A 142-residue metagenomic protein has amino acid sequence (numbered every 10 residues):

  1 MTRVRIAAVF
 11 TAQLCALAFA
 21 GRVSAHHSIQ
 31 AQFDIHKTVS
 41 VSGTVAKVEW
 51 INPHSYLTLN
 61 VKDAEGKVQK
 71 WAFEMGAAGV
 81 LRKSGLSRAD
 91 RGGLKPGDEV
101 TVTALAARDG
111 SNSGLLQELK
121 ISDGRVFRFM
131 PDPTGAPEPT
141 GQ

Functional and structural regions predicted by a protein language model:
M1-Q13: Bacterial N-terminal signal peptides that target proteins for export
S24-V39: Short boundary/loop segments of OB/S1/cold-shock single-stranded nucleic-acid-binding domains
V41-V45, E99: Conserved hydrophobic positions within beta-strands
I51-K62: Short aromatic-glycine-enriched beta-strand elements
A64-A77: A short macromolecule-binding patch
K83-T101: Short nucleic-acid-contacting surface segments enriched for D/E, G, S/T with interspersed K/R
L105-P131: OB-fold/S1-family single-stranded nucleic acid-binding modules
